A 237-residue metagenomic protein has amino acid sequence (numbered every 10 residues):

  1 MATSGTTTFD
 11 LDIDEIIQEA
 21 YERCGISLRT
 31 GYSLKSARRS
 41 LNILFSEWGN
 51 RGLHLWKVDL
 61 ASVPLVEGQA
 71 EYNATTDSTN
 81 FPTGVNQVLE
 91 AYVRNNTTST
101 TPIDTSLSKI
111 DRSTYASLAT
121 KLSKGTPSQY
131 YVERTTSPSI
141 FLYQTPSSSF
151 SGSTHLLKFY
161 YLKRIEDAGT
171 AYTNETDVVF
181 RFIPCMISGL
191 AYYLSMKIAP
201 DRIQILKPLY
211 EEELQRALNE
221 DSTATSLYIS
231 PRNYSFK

Functional and structural regions predicted by a protein language model:
M1-K237: Glycine-enriched, solvent-exposed interface loops adjoining structured elements
